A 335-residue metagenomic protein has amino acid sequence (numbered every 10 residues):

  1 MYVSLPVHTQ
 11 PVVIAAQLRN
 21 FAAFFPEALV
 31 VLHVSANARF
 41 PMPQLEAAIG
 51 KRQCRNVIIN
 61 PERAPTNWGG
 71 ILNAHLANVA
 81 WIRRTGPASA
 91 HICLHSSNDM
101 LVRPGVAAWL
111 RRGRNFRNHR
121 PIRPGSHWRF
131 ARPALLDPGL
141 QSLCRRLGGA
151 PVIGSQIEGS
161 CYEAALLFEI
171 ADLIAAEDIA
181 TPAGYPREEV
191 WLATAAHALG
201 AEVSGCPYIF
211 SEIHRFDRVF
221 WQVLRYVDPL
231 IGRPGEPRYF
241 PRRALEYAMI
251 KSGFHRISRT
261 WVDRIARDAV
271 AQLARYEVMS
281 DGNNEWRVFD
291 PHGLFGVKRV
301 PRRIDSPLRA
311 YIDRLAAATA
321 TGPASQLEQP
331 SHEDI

Functional and structural regions predicted by a protein language model:
M1-I335: ER/Golgi luminal nucleotide-sugar-dependent glycosyltransferases, focusing on the catalytic module
